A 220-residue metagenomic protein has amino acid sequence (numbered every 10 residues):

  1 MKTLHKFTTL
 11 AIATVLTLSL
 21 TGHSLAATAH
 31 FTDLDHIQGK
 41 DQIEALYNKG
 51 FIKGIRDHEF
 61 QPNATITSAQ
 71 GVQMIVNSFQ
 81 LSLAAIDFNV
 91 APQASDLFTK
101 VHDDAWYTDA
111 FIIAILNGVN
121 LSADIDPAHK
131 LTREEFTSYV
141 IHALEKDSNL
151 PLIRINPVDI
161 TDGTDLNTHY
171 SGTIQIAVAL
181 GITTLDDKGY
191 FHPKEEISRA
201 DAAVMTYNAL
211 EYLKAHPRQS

Functional and structural regions predicted by a protein language model:
K2-K40, K53-A69, V76-W106, L116-E134 (+3 more regions): Feature responds to low-complexity, polar/acidic, surface-exposed segments characteristic of secreted/exported proteins
I43-L46, A114, I174-A177: A short amphipathic alpha-helical interaction element
D109: Conserved active-site-adjacent core of cysteine acyl-enzyme catalytic domains
